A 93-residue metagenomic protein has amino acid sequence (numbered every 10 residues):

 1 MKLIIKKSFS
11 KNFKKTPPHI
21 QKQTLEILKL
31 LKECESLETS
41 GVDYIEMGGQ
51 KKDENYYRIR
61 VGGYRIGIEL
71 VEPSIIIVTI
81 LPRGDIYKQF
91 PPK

Functional and structural regions predicted by a protein language model:
M1-K29: Arg/Lys-rich, positively charged N-terminal/basic patches that mediate binding to nucleic acids
S8, G49-K52, P82: Residues that form or immediately flank small-molecule/cofactor binding pockets and catalytic motifs
K11, V61-R65, E69-K93: Enriched for short, Lys/Arg-rich terminal
Q21, L25, Y44, I80-L81: A generic structural signal for ordered secondary structure
K32-R58: A short, surface-exposed loop/turn module that caps and links secondary-structure elements
